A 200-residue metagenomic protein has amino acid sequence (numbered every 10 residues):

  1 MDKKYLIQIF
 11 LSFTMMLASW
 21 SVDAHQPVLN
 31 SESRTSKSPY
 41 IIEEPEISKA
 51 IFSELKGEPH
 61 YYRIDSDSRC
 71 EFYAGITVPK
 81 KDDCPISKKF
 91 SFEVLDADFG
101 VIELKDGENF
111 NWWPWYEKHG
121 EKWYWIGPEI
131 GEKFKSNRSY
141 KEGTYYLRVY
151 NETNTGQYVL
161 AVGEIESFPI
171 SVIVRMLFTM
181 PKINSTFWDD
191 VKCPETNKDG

Functional and structural regions predicted by a protein language model:
M1-F10: Bacterial N-terminal signal peptides that target proteins for export
Y5-L6, L29, I76: Generic early N-terminus positional signal peaking at residue ~5-7
S19-S21: N-terminal signal peptide c-region/cleavage motif recognized by signal peptidases
D23-S33, I47-F52, I102-K105, Y116: Short low-complexity stretches enriched in small and charged residues
H25-P39, Y62, D82, F90-V101 (+1 more regions): C-terminal edge strands of extracellular/lumenal beta-sandwich accessory domains
R34-R63: N-terminal targeting signals for Sec/Tat export/insertion, comprising classic cleavable signal peptides
S53-K122, I126-E142, E152: Acidic, Ser/Thr/Pro-rich low-complexity intrinsically disordered segments
